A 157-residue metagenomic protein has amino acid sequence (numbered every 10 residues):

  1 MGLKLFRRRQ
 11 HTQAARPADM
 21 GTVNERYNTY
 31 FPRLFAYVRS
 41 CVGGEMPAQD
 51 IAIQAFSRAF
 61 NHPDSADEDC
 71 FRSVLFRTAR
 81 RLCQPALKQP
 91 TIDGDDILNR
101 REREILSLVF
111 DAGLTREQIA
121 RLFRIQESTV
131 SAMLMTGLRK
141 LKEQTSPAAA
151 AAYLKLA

Functional and structural regions predicted by a protein language model:
G2-A36, S65, R103: A short, charge-rich alpha-helical start-of-domain segment used by transcription regulators
T12-A14, K88-N99: Short amphipathic alpha-helical boundary/capping segments
N28, R39, V109-D111: Short amphipathic helical patch at the helix-1/turn junction of helix-turn-helix
F31, F35, F56, R103 (+1 more regions): C-terminal flanking helix
F31-P32, A36-R39, Q49-F60, E68-K88 (+1 more regions): Σ70-family region 2.3-2.4 aromatic/basic alpha-helix that recognizes the −10 promoter and nucleates DNA melting
P32, G43, G113-L114: Residue-level signal for the short linker/turn that defines the boundary of a DNA-recognition helix
I97-Q118, L122: Short amphipathic alpha helix immediately N-terminal
F123-A157: DNA-recognition helix of helix-turn-helix
